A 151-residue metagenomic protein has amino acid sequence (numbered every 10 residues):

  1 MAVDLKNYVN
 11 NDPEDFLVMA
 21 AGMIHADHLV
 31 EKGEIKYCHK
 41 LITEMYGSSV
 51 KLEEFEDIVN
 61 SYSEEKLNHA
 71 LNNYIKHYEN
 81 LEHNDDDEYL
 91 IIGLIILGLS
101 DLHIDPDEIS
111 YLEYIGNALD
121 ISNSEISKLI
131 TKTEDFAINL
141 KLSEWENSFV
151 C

Functional and structural regions predicted by a protein language model:
M1-H25, L29-S100, D105-C151: Small-residue-enriched hydrophobic alpha-helices in membranes
